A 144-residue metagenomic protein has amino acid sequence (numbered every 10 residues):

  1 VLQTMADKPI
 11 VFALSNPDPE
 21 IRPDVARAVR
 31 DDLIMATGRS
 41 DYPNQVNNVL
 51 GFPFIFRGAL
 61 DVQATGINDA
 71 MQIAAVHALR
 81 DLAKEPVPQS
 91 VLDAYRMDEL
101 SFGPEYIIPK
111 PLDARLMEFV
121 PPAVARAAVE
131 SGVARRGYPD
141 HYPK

Functional and structural regions predicted by a protein language model:
V1-V11: Rossmann-fold NAD(P) dinucleotide-binding segment
A13-P121, A125-G137: Adenosine-phosphate binding glycine-rich loop
Y138-K144: Long, charged amphipathic helices and adjacent flexible linkers at domain junctions
